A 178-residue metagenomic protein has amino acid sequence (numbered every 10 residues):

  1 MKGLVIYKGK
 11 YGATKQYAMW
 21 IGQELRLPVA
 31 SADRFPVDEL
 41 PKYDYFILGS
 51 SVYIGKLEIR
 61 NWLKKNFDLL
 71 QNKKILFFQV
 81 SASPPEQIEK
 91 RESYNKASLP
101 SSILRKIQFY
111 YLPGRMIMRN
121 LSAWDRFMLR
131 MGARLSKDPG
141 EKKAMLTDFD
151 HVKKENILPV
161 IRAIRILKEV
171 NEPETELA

Functional and structural regions predicted by a protein language model:
M1-Q71, R162-A178: N-terminal beta1-alpha1-beta2 submodule of the flavodoxin-like/Rossmannoid cofactor-binding fold
Y45, G55-A178: FMN-binding flavodoxin-like domain, especially the glycine-rich phosphate-binding loop
